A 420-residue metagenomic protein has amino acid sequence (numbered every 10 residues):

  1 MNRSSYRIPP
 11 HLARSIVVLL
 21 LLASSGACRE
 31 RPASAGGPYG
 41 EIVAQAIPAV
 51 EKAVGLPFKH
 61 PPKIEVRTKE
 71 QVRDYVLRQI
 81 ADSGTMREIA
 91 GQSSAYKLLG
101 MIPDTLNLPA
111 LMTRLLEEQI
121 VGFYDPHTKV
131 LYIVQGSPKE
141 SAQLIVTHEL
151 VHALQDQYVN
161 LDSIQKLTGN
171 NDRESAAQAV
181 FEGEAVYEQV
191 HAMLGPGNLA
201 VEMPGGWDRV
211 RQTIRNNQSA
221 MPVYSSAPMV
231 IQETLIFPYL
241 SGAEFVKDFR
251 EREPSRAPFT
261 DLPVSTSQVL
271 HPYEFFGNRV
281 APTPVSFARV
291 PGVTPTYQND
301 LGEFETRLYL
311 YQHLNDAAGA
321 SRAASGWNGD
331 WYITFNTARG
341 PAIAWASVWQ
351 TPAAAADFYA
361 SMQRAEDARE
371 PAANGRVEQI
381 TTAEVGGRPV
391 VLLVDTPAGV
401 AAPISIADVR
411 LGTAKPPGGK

Functional and structural regions predicted by a protein language model:
S24-A27: C-terminal motif of bacterial Sec signal peptides marking the signal peptidase cleavage site
R29-R31: Bacterial signal peptide processing site
E41-E140: Auxiliary, metal-adjacent structural segments of Zn-dependent hydrolase domains
V50, L144-L161, A185-V186: Active-site recognition of the HExxH zinc-binding catalytic motif
L131-T147, N170-A177: Short pre-active-site segment immediately N-terminal to the catalytic Zn-binding motif
D156-D162, K166-T213: Post-HExxH zinc-binding segment in Zn-dependent metallohydrolases
S219-A346: Pan-zinc metallopeptidase signature
N328-K420: C-terminal soluble interaction/assembly domains
